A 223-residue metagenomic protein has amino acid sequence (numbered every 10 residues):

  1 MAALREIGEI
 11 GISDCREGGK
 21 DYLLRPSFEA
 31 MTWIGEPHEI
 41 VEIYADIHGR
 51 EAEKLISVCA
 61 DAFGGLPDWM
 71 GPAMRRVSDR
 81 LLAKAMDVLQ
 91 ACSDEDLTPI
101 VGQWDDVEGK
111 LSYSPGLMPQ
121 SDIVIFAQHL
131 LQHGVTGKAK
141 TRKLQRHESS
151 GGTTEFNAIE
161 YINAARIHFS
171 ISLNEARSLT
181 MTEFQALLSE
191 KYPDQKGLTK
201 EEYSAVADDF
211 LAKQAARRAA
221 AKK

Functional and structural regions predicted by a protein language model:
M1-G64, R76, R80-L97, V101-L198: An amphipathic, hydrophobic-aromatic interaction surface with interspersed Lys/Arg that forms lipid/phosphate-bearing
E201-K223: Long, intrinsically disordered, low-complexity Ser/Thr/Pro-rich regulatory/activation regions of nuclear proteins
